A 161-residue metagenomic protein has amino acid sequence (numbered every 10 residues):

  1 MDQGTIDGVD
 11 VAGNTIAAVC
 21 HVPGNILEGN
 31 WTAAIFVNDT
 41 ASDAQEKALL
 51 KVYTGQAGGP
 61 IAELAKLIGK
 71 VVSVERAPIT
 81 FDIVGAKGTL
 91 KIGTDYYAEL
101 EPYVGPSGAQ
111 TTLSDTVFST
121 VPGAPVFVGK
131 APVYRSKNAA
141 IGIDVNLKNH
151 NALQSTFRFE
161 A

Functional and structural regions predicted by a protein language model:
M1-T5: N-terminal ordered "arm"
I6-C20, I35: Low-complexity, acidic/polar, glycine-enriched regions of mature
D7, I26-E28, V72, K148-H150: Residue-level signal for the start and early helices of compact helical domains
T15-V19, V72-S73, K137-A140: Short amphipathic alpha-helical surface micro-motifs
V22-N25, N30-T32: Charge-rich, amphipathic alpha-helical segments
W31, I35-A124: Charged linear interaction tracts used for macromolecular binding and regulation
E99, Y103-A161: Extended, charged low-complexity segments that frequently continue into or abut oligomerization scaffolds
